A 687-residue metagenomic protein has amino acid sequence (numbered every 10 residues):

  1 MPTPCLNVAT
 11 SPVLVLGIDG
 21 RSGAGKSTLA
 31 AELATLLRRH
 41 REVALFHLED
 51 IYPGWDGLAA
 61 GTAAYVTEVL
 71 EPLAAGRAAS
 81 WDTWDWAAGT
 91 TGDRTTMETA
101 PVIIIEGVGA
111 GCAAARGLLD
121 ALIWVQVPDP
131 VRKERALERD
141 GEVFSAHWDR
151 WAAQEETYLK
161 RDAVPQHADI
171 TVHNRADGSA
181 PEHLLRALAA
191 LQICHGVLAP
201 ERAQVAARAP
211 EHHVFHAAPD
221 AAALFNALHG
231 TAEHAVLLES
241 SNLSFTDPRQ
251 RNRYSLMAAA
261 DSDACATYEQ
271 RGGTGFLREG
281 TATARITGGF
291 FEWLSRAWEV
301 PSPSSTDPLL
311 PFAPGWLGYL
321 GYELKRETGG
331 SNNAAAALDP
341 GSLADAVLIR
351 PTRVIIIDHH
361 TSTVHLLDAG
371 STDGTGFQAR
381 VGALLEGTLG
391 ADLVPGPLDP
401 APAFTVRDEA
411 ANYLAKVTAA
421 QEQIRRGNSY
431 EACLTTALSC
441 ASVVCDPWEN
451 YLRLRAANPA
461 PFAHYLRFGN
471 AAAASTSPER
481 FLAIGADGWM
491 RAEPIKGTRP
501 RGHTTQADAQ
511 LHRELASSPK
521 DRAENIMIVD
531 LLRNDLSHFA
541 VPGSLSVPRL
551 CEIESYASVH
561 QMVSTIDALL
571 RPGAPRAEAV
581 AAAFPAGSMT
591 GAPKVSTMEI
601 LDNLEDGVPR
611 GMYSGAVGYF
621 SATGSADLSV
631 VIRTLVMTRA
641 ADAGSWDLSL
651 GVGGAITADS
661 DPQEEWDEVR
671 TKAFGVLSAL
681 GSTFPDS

Functional and structural regions predicted by a protein language model:
M1-N7, G117, A121, P130 (+3 more regions): NTP-dependent small-molecule kinase module
R21: P-loop (Walker A) phosphate-binding loop of NTP-binding proteins
K26: Conserved lysine of the Walker
L29: Hydrophobic positions on the alpha1 helix immediately C-terminal to the Walker A/P-loop
T35-A44: Post-Walker A helix-loop "phosphate-sensing" segment adjacent to the P-loop in P-loop NTPases
A44, Y52-I103: Conserved nucleotide-sensing/catalytic segment adjacent to the nucleotide-binding pocket in NTP-handling enzymes
D93-D140: ATP-dependent NMP and nucleoside kinases share a basic, alpha-helical "lid"
C194-S687: Extended alpha-helical targeting/anchoring segments, especially N-terminal organellar/secretory targeting helices
